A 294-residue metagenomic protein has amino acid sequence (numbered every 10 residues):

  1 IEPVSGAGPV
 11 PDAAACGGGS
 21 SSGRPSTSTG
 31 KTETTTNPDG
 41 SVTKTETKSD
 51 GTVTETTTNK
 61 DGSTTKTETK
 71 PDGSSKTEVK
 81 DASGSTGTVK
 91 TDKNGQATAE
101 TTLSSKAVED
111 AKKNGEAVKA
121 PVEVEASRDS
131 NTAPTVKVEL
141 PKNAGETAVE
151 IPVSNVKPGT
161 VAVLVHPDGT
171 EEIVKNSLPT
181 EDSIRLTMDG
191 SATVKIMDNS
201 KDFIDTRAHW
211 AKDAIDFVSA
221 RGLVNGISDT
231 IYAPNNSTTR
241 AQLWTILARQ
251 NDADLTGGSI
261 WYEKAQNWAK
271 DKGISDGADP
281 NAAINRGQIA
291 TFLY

Functional and structural regions predicted by a protein language model:
I1, S5, G23, T36-E172 (+1 more regions): Long, contiguous ectodomains of secretory-pathway proteins
P3-G30: Short, polar/proline-rich extracytoplasmic segments that appear immediately after membrane translocation
G8, A14-C16, S83, T98-E100 (+2 more regions): Intrinsic disorder/low-complexity segments
G30-T32, N37, V218: Positively charged, hydrophobic/aromatic-enriched amphipathic segments
G95, P179-I184: Glycine-centered loop-to-beta-strand initiation motif
P158-P167, S183-Y294: N-terminal propeptides
I173-P179: Solvent-exposed serine/threonine-rich low-complexity stretches and specific carbohydrate-binding patches
